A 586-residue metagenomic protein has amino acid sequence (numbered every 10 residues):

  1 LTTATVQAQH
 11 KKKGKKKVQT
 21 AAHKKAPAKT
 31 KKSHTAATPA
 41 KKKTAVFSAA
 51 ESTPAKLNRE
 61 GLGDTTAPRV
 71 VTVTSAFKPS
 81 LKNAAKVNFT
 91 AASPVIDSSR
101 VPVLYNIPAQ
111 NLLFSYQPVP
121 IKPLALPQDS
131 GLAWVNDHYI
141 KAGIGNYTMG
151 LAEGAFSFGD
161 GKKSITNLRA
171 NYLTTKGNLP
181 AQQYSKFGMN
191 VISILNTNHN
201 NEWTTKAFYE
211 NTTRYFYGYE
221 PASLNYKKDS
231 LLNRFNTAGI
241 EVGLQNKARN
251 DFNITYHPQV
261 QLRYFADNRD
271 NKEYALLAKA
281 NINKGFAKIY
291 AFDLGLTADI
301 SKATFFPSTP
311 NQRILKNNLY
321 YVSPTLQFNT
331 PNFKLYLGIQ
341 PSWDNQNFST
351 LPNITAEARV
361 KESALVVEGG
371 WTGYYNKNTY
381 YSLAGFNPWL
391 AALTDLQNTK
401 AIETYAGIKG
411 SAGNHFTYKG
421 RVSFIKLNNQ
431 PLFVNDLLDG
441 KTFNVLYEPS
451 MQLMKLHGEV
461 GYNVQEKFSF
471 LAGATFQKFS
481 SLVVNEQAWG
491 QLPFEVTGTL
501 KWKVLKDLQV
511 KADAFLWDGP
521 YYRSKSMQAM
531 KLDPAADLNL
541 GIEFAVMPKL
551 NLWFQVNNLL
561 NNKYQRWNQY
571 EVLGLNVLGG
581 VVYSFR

Functional and structural regions predicted by a protein language model:
L1-K15, Y290, L500, L575 (+1 more regions): Bacterial Sec-dependent N-terminal signal peptides
T5-D129: Sec-dependent signal peptide cleavage junction
A37, A45-A76, K141-G143, M149-L151 (+2 more regions): Outer-membrane beta-barrel proteins
P120-L124, G131-I140, I144-M189: Outer-membrane beta-barrel translocator/receptor signature
V135, I140-G143, K334, G338-L351 (+1 more regions): Exposed, low-structure sequence patches enriched in small/polar residues
S157-K176, D293-S301, F305-S308, Q312-S342 (+3 more regions): Surface-exposed extracellular loop regions of Gram-negative outer-membrane beta-barrel proteins
T175-Q182, G188-N190, T204-T255, Q261-A275: Flexible loop and strand-edge segments within Gram-negative outer membrane beta-barrel domains
S230-G243, Q259-P331: Outer-membrane beta-barrel transmembrane domain signature of Gram-negative proteins, especially the mid-to-C-terminal
